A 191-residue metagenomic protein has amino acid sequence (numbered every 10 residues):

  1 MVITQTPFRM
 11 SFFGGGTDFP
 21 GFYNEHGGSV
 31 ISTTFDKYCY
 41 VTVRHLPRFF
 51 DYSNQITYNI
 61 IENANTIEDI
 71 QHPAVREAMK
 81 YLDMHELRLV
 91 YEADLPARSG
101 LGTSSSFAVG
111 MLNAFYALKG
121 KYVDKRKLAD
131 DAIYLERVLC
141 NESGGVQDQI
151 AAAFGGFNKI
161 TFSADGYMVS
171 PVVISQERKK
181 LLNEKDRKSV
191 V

Functional and structural regions predicted by a protein language model:
M1-A64: Generic N-terminal targeting/processing segments that precede catalytic cores or assembly contacts
V2-P7, F13, D18-G28, A117-V191: ATP-dependent small-molecule kinase catalytic core of the GHMP/sugar-kinase superfamily and closely related
D36-L135: Anion-binding (especially nucleotide phosphate/pyrophosphate-binding) glycine-rich loop and adjoining beta-alpha core
